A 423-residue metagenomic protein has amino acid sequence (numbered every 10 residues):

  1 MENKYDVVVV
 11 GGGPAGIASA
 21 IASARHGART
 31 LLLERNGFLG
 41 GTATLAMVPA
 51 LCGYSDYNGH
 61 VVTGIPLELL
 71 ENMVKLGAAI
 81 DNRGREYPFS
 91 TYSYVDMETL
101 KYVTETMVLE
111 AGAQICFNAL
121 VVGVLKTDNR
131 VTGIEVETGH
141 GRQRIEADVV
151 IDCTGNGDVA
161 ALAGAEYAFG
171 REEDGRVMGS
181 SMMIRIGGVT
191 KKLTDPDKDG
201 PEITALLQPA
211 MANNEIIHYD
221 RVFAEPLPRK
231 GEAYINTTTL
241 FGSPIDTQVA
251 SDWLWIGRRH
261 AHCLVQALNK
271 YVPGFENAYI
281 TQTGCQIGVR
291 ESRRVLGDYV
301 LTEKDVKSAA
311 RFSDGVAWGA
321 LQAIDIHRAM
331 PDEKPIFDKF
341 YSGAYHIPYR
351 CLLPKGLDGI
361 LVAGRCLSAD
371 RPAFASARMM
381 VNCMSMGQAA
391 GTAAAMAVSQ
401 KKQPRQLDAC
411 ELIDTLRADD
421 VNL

Functional and structural regions predicted by a protein language model:
E2-G13: Beta1/beta-strand and adjacent pyrophosphate-binding region of the FAD-binding site in flavoprotein oxidoreductases
V8-V10, S19, A24, N129: Membrane-embedded transmembrane-helix bundle of lipid-linked glycan/lipid transferases
G16: N-terminal Rossmann-fold NAD(P) dinucleotide-binding loop
A22, A28-R29, E34-T127, M178 (+1 more regions): Conserved N-terminal/central alpha/beta ligand/cofactor-binding core
T42, E137-T138, R142-V149, C153-L423: Flavin (FAD/FMN)-binding glycine-rich loop and adjacent Rossmann-like elements that form
D128-I134: Short, hydrophobic/aromatic-rich segments at coil-to-beta transitions
